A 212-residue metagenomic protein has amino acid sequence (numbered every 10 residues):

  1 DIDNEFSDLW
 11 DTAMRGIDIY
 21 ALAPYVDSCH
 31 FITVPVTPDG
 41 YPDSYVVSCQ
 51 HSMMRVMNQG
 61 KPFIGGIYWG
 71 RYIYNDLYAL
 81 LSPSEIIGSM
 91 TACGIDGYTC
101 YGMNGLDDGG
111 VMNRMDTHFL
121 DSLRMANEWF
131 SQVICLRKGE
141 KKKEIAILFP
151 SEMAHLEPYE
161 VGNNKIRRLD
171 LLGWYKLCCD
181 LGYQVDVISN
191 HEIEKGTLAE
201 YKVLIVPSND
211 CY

Functional and structural regions predicted by a protein language model:
D1-V26, D180-G182, I193: Active-site neighborhood of glycoside hydrolase catalytic domains
A23-Y212: Carbohydrate-binding surfaces of carbohydrate-active enzymes
